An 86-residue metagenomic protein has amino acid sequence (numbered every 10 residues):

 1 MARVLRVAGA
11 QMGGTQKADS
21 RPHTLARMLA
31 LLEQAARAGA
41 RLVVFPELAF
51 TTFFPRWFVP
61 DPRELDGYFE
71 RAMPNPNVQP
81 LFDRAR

Functional and structural regions predicted by a protein language model:
M1-R86: Hydrophobic structural segments
